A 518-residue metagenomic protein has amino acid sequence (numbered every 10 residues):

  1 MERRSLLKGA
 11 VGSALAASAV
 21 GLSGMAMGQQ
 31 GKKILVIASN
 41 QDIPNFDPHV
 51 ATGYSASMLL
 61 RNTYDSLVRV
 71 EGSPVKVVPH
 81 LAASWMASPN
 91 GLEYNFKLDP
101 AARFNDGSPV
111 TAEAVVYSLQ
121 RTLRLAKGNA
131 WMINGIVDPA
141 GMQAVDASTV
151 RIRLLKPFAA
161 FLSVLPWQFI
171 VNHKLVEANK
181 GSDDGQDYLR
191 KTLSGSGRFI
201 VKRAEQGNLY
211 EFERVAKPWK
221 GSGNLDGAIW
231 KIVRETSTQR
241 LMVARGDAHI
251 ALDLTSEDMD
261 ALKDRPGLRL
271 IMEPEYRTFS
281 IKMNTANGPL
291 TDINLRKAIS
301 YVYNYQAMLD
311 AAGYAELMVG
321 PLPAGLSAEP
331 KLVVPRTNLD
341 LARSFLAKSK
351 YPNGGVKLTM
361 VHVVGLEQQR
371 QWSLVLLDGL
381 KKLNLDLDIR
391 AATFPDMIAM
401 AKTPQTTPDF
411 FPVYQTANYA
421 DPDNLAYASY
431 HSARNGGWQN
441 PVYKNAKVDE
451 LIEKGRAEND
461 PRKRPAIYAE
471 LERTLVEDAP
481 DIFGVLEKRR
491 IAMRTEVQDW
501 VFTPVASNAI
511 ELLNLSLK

Functional and structural regions predicted by a protein language model:
I37, G107, G379-H431, I467: Periplasmic binding protein-like
A38-P89, Q120, S194-S196: N-terminal lobe/hinge region of extracytoplasmic solute-binding protein
E71-G72, P166-G223, G227, L339-D340 (+1 more regions): Gly/Pro-rich hinge or "lid" segments in bacterial periplasmic/extracellular proteins
M132-A178: Surface-exposed binding/hinge segments that line and control ligand-binding clefts or catalytic entry sites
D187, V215-A261, D386: Ligand-site clamp/hinge motif
N284-A286, E316-K348, L366-R370: Structural transition elements
D386-I398, Y427-T495, K518: Extracytoplasmic/peripheral linker and loop segments enriched in polar/acidic and small residues with frequent Thr/Pro
I491-K518: Long beta-strand-rich cores associated with HINT superfamily self-processing modules
